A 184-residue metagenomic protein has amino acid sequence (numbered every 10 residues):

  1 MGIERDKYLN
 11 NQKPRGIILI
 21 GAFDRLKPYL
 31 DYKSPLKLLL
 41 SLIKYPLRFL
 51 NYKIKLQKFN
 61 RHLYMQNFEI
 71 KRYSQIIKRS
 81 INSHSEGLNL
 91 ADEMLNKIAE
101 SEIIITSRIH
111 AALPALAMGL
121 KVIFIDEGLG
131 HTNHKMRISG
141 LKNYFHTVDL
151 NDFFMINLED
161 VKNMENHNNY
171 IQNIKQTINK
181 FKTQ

Functional and structural regions predicted by a protein language model:
M1-Q184: Active-site anion-handling motifs in enzyme catalytic cores
